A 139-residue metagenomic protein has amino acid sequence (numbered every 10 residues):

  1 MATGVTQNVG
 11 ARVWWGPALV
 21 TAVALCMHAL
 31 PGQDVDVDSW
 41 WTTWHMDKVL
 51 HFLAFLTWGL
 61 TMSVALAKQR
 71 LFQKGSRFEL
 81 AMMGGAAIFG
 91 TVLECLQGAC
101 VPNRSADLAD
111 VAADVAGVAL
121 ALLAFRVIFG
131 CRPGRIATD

Functional and structural regions predicted by a protein language model:
M1-A109, V115-D139: Bulky hydrophobic segments
